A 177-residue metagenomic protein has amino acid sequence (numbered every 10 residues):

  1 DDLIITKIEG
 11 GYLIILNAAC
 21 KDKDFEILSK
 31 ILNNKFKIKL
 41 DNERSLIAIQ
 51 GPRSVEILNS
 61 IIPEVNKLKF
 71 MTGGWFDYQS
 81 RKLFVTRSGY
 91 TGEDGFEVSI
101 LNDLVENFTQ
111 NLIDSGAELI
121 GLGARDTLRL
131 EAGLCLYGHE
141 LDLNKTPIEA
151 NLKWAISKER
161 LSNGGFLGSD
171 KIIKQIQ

Functional and structural regions predicted by a protein language model:
D1-I4: Conserved beta-strand/loop block within the catalytic cores of divalent metal-dependent phospho-transfer/hydrolysis
T6-Q177: Conserved, structured C-terminal
